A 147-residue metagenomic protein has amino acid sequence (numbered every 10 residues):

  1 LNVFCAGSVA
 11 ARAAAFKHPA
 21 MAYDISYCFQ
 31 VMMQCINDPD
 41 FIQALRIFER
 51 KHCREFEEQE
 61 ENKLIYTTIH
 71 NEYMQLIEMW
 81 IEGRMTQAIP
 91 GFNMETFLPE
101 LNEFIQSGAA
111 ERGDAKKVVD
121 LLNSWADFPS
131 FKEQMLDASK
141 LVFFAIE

Functional and structural regions predicted by a protein language model:
L1-N2: Low-complexity, disordered terminal segments
C5-G83, A88-T96, N102-I105: Phospho-regulated, Ser/Thr/Pro-rich intrinsically disordered or coiled-coil terminal scaffolds of eukaryotic
I81-R84, A88-E147: Alpha-helical bundle protein-protein interaction modules that mediate dimerization/oligomerization and scaffolding
